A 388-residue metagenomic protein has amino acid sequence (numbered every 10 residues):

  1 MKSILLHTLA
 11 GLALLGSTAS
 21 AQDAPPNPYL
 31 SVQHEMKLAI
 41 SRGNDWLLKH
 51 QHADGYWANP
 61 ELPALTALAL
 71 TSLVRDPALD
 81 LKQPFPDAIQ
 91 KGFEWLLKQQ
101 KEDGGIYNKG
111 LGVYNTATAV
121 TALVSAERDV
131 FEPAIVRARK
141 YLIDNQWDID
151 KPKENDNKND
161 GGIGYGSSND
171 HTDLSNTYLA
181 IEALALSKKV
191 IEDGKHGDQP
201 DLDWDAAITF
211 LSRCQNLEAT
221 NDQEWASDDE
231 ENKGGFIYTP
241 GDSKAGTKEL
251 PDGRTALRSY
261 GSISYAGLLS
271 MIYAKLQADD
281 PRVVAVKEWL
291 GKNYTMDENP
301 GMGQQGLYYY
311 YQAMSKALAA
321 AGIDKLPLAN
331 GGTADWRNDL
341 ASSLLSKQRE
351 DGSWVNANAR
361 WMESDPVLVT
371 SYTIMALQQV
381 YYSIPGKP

Functional and structural regions predicted by a protein language model:
M1-L6: Positively charged n-region of N-terminal signal peptides that target proteins for export
H7-G16: Bacterial N-terminal signal peptides
S17-A21: Sec/Tat signal peptide C-region and signal peptidase I cleavage site
Q22-R42, A53-A88, E102-K140, D144-S342 (+1 more regions): An alpha-helical repeat/solenoid feature that recognizes helix-turn-helix modules
L96: Patatin-like phospholipase
